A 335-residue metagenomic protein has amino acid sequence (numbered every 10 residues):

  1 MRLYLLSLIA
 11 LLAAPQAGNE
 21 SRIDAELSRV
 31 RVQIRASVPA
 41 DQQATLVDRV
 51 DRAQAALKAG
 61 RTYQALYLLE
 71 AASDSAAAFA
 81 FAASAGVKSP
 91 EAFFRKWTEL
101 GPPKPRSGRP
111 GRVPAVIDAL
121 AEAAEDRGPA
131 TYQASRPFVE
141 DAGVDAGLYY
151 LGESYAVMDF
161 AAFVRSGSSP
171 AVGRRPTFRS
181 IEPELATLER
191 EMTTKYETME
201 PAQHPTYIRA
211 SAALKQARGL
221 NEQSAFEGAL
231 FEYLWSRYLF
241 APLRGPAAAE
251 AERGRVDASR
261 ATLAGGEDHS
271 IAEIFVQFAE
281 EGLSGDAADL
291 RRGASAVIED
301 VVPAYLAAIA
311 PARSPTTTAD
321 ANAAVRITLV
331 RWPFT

Functional and structural regions predicted by a protein language model:
L3-A13: Sec-dependent N-terminal signal peptides
P15-T335: Long, charged/polar, soluble alpha-helical segments
